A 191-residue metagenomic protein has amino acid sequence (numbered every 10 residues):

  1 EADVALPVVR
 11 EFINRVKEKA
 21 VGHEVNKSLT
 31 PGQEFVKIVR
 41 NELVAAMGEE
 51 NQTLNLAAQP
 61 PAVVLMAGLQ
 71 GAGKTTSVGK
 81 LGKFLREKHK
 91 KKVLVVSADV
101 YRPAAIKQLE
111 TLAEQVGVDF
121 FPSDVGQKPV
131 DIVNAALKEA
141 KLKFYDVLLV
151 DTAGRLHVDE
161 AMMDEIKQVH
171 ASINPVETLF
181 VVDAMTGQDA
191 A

Functional and structural regions predicted by a protein language model:
E1-A98, A105-T152: Primarily NTPase-proximal linker/entry elements flanking Walker-type ATP/GTP-binding cores
M47, M66, M162-M163, M185: Detector for methionine-enriched segments
S77, A105-Q108, H157-I166, D189-A191: Conserved ATPase-coupling elements of RecA-like P-loop NTPase cores
K92, V118, V147, M162-A184: Inter-motif core of Ras-like GTPase G domains
V100-R102, G154, T186: Short, glycine/acidic-enriched loop or turn micro-motifs at the edges of active sites
Q127-D131, E160, Q188: Conserved phosphate-coordination/catalytic loops
